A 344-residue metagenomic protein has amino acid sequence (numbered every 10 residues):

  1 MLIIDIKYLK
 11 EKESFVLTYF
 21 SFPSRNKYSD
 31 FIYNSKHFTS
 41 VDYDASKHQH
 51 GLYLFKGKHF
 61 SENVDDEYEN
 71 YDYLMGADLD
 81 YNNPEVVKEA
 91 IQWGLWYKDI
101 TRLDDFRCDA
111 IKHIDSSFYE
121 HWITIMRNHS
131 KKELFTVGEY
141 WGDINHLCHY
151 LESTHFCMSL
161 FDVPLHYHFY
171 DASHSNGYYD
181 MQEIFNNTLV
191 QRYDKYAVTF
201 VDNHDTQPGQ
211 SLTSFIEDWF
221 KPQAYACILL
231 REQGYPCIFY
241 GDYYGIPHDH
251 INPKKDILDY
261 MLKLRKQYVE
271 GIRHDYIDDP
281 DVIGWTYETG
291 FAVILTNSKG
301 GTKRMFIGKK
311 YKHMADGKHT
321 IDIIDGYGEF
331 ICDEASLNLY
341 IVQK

Functional and structural regions predicted by a protein language model:
I3-F15, Y19-D30, N34-S35, S40 (+1 more regions): Active-site-proximal helices and loops of the catalytic beta/alpha 8
D5-I6, F20-D72: Core domains of carbohydrate- and sulfate-ester-processing enzymes
A45-L52, D72-N82, Y178-F185: Short, mixed-charge, low-aromatic patches
H50-L52, D80-P84, Y140-D143, C227: Short N-terminal helix-initiation segments at or just after the protein's N-terminus
L54-T101, I111: Active-site-adjacent "subsite" loops/lids of carbohydrate-active enzymes
